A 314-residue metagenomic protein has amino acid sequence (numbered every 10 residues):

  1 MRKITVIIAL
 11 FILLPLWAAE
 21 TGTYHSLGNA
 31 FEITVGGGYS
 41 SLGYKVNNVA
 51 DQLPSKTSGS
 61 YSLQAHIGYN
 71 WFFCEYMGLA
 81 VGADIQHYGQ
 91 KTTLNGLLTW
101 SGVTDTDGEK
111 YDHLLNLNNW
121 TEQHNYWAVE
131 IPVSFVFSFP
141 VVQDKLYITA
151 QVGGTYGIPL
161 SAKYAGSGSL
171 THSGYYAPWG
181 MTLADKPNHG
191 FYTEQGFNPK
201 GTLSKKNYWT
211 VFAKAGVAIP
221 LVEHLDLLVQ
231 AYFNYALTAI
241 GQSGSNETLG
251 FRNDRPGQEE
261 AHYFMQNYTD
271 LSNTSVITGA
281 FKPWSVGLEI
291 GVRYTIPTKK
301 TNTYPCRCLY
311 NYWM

Functional and structural regions predicted by a protein language model:
I4-L14: Sec-dependent N-terminal signal peptides
A18-N70, K282-K300, C308-M314: Short glycine/proline- and aromatic-enriched beta-strand/turn motifs that initiate or cap beta-hairpins
T23-I33, E75-L79, N125-V129, D144-A150 (+4 more regions): Outer-envelope beta-barrel architecture signal
V35-G37, L63-W71, A83-I85, I131-F137 (+4 more regions): Residues on the lipid-exposed face of transmembrane beta-strands in outer-membrane beta-barrel proteins
S41-S60, Y88-A128, P159-Y208, I240-G287: Extracellular/periplasm-exposed beta-strand and loop segments of Gram-negative cell-envelope proteins, dominated by
Q123-L160: Internal, conserved structured core segments that host functional sites
D226-F264, T301-M314: C-terminal/domain-terminus segments
